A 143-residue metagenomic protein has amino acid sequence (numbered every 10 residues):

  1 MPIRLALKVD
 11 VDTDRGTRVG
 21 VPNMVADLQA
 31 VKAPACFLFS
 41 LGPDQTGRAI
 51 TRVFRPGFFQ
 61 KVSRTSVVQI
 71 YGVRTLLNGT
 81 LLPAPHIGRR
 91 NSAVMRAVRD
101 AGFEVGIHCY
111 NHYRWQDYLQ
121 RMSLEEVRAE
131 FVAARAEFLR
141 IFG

Functional and structural regions predicted by a protein language model:
M1-G143: Catalytic alpha-helical scaffold of carbohydrate-active enzymes acting on polysaccharides/glycoconjugates
